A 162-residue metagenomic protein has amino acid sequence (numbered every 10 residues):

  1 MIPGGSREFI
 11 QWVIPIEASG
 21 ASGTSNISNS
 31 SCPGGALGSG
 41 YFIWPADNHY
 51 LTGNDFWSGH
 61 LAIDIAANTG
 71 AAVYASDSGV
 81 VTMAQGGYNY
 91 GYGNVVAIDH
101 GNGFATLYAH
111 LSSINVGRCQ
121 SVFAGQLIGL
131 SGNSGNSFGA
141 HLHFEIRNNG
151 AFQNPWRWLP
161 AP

Functional and structural regions predicted by a protein language model:
M1: Cationic-aromatic interfacial patches
G4-G5: Solvent-exposed, conformationally flexible loop/turn segments
F9-G93, A124, Q153: Surface-exposed, glycine-biased beta-strand/turn segments
N54-D55, A84-G87, I114, S131-S134 (+1 more regions): Residue-level recognition of beta-strand microenvironments
S76-N115, A140-I146: Zn2+-dependent peptidoglycan hydrolase active-site motif and core
A109, R147-P162: Short peripheral tails and domain-boundary helices/loops at the edges of structured domains
I114-Q126, G150: Acidic, glycine-anchored pre-beta loop/turn
N133, F144-N149: Short, exposed beta-strand-loop hairpins at the edges of beta-sheets in extracellular/periplasmic proteins
